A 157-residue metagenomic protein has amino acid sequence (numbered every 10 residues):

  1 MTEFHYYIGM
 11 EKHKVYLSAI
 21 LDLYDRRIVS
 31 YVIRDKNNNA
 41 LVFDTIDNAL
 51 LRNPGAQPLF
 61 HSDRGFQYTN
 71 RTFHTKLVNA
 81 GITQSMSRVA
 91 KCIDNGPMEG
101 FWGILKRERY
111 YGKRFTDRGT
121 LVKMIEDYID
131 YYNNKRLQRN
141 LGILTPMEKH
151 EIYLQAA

Functional and structural regions predicted by a protein language model:
M1-A19, F43-D44, G55-Q57: Mobile-element integrase/transposase regions, centering on the N-terminal DNA-binding/Zn-coordinating module
H13, V32-N53: Active-site beta-loop-alpha junctions of metal-dependent nucleic acid enzymes, especially the RNase H-like/DDE
V15, L41-D44, R71-T72, G96: Generic recognition of short, well-ordered alpha-helical segments
D22-L23: Short, acidic, Ser/Thr-enriched surface-loop or helix-capping motifs
R27-I28: Hydrophobic "anchor" residues
A49, T72, K76-A80: Alpha-helical structural signal in soluble globular domains
S62-R64, N70-F73, Q84-K106, D117-V122 (+1 more regions): RNase H-like two-metal-ion nuclease catalytic core shared by retroviral integrases and related mobile-element nucleases
V78-I82, I104-A157: C-terminal domain-tail junction helix/linker
